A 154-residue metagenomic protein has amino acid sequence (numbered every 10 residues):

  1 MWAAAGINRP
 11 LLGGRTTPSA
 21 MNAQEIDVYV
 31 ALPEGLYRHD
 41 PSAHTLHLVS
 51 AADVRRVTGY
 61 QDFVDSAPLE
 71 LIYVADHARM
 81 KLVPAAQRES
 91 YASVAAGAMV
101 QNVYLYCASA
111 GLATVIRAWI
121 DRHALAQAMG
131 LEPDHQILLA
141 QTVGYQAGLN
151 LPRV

Functional and structural regions predicted by a protein language model:
M1-A67, L151-V154: N-terminal amphipathic, basic helical "cap/leader" segment at the start of enzyme domains
A5, P33-G35, V74-A78, Q146: Solvent-exposed coil/turn segments that connect beta secondary-structure elements in extracytoplasmic/periplasmic
T16-N22, I120-M129: Beta-rich nucleic-acid/ligand-interaction surfaces
E25, P68-E70, L138-A140: A residue-level signal for beta-strand positions that form part of recognition/binding surfaces within mature
V28, L69-L125: Small-aliphatic-rich amphipathic alpha-helix that forms the alpha element of a beta-alpha
L82, Q127, L151-V154: Short, well-ordered secondary-structure micro-motifs
L125-A140: Short, electropositive alpha-helical surface patch
Q136-V154: C-terminal helix-cap and adjacent tail motif
